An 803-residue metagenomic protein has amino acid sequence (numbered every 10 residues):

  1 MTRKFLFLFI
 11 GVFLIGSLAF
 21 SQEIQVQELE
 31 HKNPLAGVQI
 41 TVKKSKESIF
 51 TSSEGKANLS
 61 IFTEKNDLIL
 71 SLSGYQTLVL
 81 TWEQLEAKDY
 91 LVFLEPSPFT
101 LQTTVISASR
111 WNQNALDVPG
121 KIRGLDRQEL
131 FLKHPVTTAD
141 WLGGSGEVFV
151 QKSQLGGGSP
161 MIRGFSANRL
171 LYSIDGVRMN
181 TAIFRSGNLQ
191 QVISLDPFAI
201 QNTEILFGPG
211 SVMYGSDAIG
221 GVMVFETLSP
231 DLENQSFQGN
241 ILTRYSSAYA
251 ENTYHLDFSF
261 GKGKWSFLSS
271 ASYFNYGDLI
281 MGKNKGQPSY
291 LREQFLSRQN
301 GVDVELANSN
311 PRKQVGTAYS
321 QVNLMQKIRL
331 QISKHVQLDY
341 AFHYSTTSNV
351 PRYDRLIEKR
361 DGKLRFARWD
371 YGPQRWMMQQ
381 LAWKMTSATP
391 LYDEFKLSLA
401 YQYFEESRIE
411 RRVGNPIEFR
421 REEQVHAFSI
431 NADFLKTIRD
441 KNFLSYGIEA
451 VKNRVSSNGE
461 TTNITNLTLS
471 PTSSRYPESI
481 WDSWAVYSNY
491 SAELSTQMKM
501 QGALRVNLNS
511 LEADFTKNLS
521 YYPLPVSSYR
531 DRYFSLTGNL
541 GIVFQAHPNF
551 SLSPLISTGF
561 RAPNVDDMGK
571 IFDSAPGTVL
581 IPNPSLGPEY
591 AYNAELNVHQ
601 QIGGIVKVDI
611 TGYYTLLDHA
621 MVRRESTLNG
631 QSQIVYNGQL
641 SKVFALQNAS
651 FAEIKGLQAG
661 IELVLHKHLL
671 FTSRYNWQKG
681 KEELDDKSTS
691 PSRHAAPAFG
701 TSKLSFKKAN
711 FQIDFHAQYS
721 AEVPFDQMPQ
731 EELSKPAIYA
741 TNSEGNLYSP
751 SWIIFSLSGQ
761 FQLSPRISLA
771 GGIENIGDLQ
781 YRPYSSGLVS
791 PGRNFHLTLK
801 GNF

Functional and structural regions predicted by a protein language model:
Q27, H31, Q39-K43, S71-Y75 (+2 more regions): Short, acidic, small-residue-rich periplasmic hinge/interaction motif at the N-terminus of Gram-negative outer-membrane
D89-F93, V136-W141, G158-M161, S173 (+4 more regions): N-terminal periplasmic accessory domains that precede and gate Gram-negative outer-membrane beta-barrel machines
M179-F207: Short acidic/polar hinge/loop motifs at secondary-structure boundaries that mediate gating or recognition
Y249-N275, G286-N349, R375-M377, I438-R439 (+2 more regions): Transmembrane beta-barrel wall of Gram-negative outer-membrane proteins
V315-Q321, Q331-Y392, Y403-H426, T472-E478 (+1 more regions): Flexible loop and strand-edge segments within Gram-negative outer membrane beta-barrel domains
T317, E423-F434, S483-A485, I581-G587 (+3 more regions): Outer membrane beta-barrel strand-and-loop segments of large Gram-negative receptors, especially TonB-dependent
S348, Y403-S407, T461, L508-Y521 (+5 more regions): Surface-exposed extracellular loop regions of Gram-negative outer-membrane beta-barrel proteins, predominantly
S495-T496, L508-N509, Y613-L616, I634-P729 (+1 more regions): Gram-negative outer-membrane beta-barrel transporters
